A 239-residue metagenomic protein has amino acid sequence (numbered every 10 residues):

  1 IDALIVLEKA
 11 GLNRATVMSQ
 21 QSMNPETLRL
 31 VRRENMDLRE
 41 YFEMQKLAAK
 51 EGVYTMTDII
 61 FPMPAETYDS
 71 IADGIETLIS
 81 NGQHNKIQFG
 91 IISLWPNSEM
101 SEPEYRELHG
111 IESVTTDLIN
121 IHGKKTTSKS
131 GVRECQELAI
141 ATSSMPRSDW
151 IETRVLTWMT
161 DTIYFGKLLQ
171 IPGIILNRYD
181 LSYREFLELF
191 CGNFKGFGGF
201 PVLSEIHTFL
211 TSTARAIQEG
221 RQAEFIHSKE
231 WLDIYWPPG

Functional and structural regions predicted by a protein language model:
I1, T16-Q20, D37, L47 (+5 more regions): Intrinsic structural disorder
A3-E185, F190: A structural motif corresponding to the C-terminal lobe/cap of the Radical SAM core domain
R178-G239: Terminal or standalone catalytic/regulatory effector modules within metabolic enzymes and repeat proteins
